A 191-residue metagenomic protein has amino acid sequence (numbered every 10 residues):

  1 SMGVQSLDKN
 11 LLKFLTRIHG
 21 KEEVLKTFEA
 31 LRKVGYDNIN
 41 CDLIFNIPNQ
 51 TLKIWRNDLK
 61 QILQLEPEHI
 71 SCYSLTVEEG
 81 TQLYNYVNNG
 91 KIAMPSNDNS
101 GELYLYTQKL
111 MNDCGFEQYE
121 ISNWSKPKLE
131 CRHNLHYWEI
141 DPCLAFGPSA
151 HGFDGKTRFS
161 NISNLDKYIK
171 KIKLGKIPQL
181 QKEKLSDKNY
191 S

Functional and structural regions predicted by a protein language model:
S1-S191: C-terminal scaffold of the Radical SAM
